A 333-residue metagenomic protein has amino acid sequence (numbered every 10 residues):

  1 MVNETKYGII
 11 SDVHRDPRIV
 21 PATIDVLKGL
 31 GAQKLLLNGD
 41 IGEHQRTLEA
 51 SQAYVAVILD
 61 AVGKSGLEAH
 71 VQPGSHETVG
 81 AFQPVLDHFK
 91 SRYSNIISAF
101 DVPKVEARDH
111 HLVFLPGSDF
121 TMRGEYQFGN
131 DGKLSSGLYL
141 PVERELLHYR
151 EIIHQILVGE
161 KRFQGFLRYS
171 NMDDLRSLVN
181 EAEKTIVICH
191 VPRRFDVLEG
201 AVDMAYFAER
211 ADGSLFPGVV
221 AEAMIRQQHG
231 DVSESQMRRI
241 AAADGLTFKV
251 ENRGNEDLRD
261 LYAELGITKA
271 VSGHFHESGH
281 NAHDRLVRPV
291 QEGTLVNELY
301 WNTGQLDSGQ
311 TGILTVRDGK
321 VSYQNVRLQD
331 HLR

Functional and structural regions predicted by a protein language model:
M1-I9, V13-H14, R18-P21, K28-L30 (+4 more regions): Acidic, histidine-bearing metal-coordination/catalytic regions of metal-dependent phosphoesterases
I9-D12, K34-D40, E68-S75, I97-D101 (+5 more regions): Active-site neighborhood of phospho(di)ester-bond hydrolases with catalytic His/Asp-centered motifs
H14-R18, G42-R46, V71-Q83, P103-E106 (+5 more regions): Active-site environment of divalent metal-dependent phosphoester hydrolases
P17-A107, N297: Core catalytic region of metal-dependent phosphoesterases/phosphodiesterases, especially metallo-beta-lactamase-like
A50-I58, A205-Y206, E251-D257, L286-R288: Charged helix-capping and loop-helix junction motifs
D60-E68, Y93, S177-E183, E256-T268 (+1 more regions): A structural motif corresponding to the C-terminal end of an alpha-helix and its immediate exit/capping segment
V105-R108, A263-E264, S278-R333: Binuclear metal-dependent phosphoesterase catalytic core
H111-V250: Active-site-proximal loop/helix segment associated with metal-binding centers of metalloenzymes
